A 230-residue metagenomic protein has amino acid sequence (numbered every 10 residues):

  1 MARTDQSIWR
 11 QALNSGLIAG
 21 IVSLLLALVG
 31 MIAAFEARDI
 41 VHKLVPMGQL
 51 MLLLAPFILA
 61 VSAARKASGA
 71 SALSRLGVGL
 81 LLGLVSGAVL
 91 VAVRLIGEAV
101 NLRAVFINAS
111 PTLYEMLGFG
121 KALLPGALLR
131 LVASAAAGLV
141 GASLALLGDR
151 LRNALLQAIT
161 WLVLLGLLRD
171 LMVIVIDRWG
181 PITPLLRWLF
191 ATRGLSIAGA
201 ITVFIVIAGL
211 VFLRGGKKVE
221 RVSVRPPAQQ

Functional and structural regions predicted by a protein language model:
M1-P227: Juxtamembrane/disordered regions of integral membrane proteins
